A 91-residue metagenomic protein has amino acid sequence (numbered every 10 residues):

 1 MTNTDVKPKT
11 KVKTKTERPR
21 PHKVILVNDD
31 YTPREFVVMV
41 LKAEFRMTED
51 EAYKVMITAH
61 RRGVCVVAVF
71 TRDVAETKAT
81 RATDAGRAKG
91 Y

Functional and structural regions predicted by a protein language model:
M1-Y91: Terminal domain-initiation and capping elements
